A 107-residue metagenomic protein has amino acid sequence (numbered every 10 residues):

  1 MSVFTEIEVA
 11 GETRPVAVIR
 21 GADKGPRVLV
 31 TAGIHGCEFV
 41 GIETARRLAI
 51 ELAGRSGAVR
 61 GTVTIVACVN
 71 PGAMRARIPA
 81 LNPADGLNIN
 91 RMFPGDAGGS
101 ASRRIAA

Functional and structural regions predicted by a protein language model:
M1-A107: Structured catalytic-domain cores with a bias toward divalent-metal coordination
